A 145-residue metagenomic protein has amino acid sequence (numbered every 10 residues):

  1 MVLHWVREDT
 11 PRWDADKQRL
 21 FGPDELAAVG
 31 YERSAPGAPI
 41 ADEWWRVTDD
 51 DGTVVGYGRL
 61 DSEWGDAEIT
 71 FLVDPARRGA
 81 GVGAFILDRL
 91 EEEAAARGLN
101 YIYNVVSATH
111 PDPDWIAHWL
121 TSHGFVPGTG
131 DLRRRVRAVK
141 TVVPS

Functional and structural regions predicted by a protein language model:
M1-R33, S145: Short amphipathic alpha-helix that is part of the acyltransferase structural core
S34-R46, T53-V54: A short helix-loop-beta-strand connector motif used in the catalytic cores of GNAT acetyltransferases and, in some
R46, G52-D61, E68: Conserved beta-strand in the GNAT
T70-G79, A108-T109: A short, internal acetyl-CoA/4′-phosphopantetheine-binding micro-motif in the GNAT/acyltransferase core
G79-A95, H118: Conserved acetyl-CoA-binding loop-helix of GNAT-fold acetyltransferases
A84, S107-G130: Conserved active-site alpha-helix within GNAT-family acetyltransferase domains
A94-T109: Conserved GNAT acetyl-CoA-binding A-motif
D131-P144: Intrinsically disordered, low-complexity, charge-dense segments enriched in Lys/Arg and Glu/Asp interspersed
